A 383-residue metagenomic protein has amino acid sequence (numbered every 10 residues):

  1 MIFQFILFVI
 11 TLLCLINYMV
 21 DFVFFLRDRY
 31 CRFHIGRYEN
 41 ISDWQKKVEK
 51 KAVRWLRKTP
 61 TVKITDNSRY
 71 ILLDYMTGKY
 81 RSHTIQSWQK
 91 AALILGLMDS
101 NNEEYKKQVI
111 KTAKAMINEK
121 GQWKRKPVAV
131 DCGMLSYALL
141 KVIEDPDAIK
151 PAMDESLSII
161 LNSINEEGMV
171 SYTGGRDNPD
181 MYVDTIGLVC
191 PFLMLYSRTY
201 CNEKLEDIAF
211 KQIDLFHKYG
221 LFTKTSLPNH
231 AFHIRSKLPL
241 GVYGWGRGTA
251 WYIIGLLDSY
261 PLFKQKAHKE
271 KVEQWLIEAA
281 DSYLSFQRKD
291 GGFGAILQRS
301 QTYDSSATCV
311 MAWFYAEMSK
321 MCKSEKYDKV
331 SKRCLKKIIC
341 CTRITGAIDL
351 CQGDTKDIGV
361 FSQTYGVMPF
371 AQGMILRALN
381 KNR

Functional and structural regions predicted by a protein language model:
I2-Q89, A115-E119, K124-S163, F293-G294 (+1 more regions): CBM-like carbohydrate-recognition segments
T61-I64, K106, A279: A generic short-segment signal for beta-strand/edge and adjacent turn/coil regions
A91-E104, M134-A148, L188-N202, W251-H268 (+2 more regions): Well-ordered alpha-helical scaffold segments within catalytic/enzyme domains
G96, K106-M116: Active-site-flanking structural segment that lines cofactor/substrate pockets
K111, E119-I234, P239-G244, I344-T345: Extended ligand-binding groove/face enriched in aromatic
V183-G187, S197-G294, T302-A312, K326-C351 (+2 more regions): Extended ligand-binding clefts on enzyme/binding-domain cores
